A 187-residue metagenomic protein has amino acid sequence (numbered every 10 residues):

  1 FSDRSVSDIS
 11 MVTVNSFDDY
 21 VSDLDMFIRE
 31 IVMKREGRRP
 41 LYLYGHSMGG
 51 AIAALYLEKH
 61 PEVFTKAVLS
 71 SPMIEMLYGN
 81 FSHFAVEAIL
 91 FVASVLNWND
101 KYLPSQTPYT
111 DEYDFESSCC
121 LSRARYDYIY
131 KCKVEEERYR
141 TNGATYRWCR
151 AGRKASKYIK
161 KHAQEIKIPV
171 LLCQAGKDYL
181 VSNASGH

Functional and structural regions predicted by a protein language model:
F1-V14: Glycine-rich "HGGG/HGxG" loop immediately N-terminal to the catalytic nucleophile of the alpha/beta-hydrolase
V12-M33: Alpha/beta-hydrolase active-site loop
R35-S47: Alpha/beta-hydrolase fold nucleophile elbow
M48, I52-R140: Alpha/beta-hydrolase-fold enzymes
G143-H162: Active-site nucleophile elbow and catalytic-triad environment of alpha/beta-hydrolase enzymes
I166, L172-Q174, D178: Short beta-strand/loop motif that positions the catalytic acidic residue of the alpha/beta-hydrolase fold
I168, S182-H187: Short alpha-helix in the alpha/beta-hydrolase fold that links the catalytic acid
